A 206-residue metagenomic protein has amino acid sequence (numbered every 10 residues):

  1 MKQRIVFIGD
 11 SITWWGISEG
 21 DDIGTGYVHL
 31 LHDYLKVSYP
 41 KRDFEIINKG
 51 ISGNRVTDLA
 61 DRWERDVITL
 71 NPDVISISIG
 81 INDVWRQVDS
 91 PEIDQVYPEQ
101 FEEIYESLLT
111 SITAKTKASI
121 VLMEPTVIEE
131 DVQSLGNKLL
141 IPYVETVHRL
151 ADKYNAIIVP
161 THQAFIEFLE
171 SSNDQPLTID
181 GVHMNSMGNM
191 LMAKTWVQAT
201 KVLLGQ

Functional and structural regions predicted by a protein language model:
M1-D22: Short glycine-rich His-centered loop
I23-L31: Short N-terminal amphipathic alpha-helix/helix-capping patch enriched in small hydrophobics with frequent Ser/Thr
L30-E45, N54-Q206: Alpha-helical cap/lid subdomain in secreted, periplasmic, or secretory-pathway luminal O-acyl-processing enzymes
N48: Conserved SAM-binding motif I beta-strand of class I
I51: Conserved active-site regions of diverse hydrolases
